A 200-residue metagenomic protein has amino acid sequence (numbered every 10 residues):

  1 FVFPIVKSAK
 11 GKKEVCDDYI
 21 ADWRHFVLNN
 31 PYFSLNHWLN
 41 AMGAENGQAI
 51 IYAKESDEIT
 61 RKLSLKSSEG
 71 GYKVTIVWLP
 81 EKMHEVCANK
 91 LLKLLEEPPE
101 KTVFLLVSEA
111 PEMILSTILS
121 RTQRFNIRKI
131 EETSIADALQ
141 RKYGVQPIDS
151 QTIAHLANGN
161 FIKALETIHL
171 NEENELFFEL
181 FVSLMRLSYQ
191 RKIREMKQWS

Functional and structural regions predicted by a protein language model:
F1, T75, L91, T122 (+1 more regions): Conserved RecA-like P-loop NTPase ATPase core
F1-V86: Clamp-loader machinery-focused feature within the broader ASCE/P-loop NTPase space
R61, K93, S120: Conserved adenine-binding aromatic site and its adjacent loop/helix in ATP-hydrolyzing domains
S64, N89-E100: Conserved catalytic/switch belt of AAA+ P-loop NTPases
E69-V74, P99-L105: Loop/turn-to-beta-strand initiation segments
V86-K90, T117: Generic recognition of short, well-ordered alpha-helical segments
E100-V103, E109-S200: Charged, glycine-rich active-site and insertion segments that engage polyanionic ligands
